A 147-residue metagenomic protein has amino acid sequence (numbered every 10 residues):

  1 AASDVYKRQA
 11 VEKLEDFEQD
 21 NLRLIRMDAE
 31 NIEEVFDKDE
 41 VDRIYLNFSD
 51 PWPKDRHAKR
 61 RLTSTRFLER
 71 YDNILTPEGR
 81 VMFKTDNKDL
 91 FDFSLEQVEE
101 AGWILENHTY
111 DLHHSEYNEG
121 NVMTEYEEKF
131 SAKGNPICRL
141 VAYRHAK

Functional and structural regions predicted by a protein language model:
A1-Y6: Short, small-residue-biased leader/transition segments that mark boundaries at the very start of proteins
K7-R8, F91: Short alpha-helix immediately C-terminal to the canonical SAM-binding loop
V11-D39: S-adenosyl-L-methionine
D42-R61: A short SAM/SAH-binding and catalytic strip from SAM-dependent methyltransferases
I44, R70-D72, S94: Class I S-adenosylmethionine-dependent transferase superfamily signal
P53-A58, K84-A101: Conserved class I S-adenosyl-L-methionine
R61-R80: A short glycine-rich, Lys/Arg-flanked "PGG" loop and its adjoining helix->strand segment in the class I
E96, A101-K147: Class I S-adenosyl-L-methionine
